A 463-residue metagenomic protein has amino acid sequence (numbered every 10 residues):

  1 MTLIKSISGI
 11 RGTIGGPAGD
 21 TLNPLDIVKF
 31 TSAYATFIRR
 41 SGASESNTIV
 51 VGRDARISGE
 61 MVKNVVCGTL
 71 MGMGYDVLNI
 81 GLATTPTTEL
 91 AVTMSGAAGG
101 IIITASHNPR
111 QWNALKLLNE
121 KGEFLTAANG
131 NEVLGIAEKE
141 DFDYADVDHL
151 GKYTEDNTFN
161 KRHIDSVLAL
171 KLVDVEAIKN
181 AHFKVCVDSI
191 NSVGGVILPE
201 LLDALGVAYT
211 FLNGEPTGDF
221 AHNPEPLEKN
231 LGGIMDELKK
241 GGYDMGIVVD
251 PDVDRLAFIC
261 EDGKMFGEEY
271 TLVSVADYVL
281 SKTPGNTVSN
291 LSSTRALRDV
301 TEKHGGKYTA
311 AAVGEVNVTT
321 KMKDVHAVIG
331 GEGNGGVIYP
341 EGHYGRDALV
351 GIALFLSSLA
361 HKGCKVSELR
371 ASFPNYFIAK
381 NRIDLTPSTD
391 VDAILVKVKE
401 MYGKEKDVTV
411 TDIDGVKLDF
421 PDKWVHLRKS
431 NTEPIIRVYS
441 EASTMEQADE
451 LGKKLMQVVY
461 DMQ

Functional and structural regions predicted by a protein language model:
M1-G68, G72-M73, K152-V185: An N-terminal, well-structured beta->alpha segment
T13, N113-K239: Gly/Ser/Thr-enriched, mixed-charge loops and adjacent short helices that form phosphate/oxyanion-binding elements
T36, T48-W112, E200-I259: N-terminal small/polar loop signature for handling phosphorylated ligands or for N-terminal nucleophile
G52-R53, V187-S189, C260, E341 (+1 more regions): Short glycine-centered, acidic/aromatic-flanked micro-motifs in structured strand/loop junctions that mark active-site
A97-W112, L238-C260, M265, Y308-A310 (+1 more regions): Glycine-rich phosphate-binding loop
N131-D165, C260-G333, V337-I338: Proline/glycine-rich low-complexity loops and linkers
T283-Q463: Phosphate-binding and adjacent anionic-ligand microenvironments
